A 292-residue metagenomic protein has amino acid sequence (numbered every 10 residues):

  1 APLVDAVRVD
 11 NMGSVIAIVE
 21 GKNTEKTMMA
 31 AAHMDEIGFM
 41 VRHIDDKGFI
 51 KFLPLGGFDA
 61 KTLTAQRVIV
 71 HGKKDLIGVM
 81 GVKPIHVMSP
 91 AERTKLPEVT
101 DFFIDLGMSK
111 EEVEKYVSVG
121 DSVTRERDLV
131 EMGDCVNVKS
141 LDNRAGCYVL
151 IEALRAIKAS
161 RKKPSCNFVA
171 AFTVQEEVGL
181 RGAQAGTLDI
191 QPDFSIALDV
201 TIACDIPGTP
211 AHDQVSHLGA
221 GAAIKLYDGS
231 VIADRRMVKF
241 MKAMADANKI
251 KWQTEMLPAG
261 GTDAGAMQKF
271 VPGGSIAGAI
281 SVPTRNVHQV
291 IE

Functional and structural regions predicted by a protein language model:
A1-E292: N-terminal hydrophobic/helix-forming segments and targeting peptides
